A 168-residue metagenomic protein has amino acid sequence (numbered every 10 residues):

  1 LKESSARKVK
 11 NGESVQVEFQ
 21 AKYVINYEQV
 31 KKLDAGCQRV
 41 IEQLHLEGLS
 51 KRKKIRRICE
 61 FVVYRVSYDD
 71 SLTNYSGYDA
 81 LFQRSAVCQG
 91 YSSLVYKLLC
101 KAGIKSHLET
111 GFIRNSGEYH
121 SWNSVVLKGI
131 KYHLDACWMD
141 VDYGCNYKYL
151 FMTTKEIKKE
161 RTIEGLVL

Functional and structural regions predicted by a protein language model:
L1-L49, K159-L168: N-terminal accessory/pre-domain segments preceding catalytic cores
S4-S5, N11-A21, S76-Y78, I130-Y132 (+1 more regions): Generic structural motif recognizing short loop/turn segments at the entrances and edges of beta-strands
F19, Y68-D70, F82-V87: A broad, low-specificity signal for short, low-complexity segments enriched in glycine/proline and polar/charged
I25-A80: Secondary-structure boundary elements
E28, Q83-A86, T110, R114: Alpha-helix capping and helix-loop boundary segments enriched in small/acidic/polar residues
K54-I58, R84-L99: Active-site nucleophilic cysteine motif
G77-R84, D140: Carbohydrate-binding/catalytic loop surfaces
G90-K158: Hydrophobic/aromatic-rich core segments of domains that either
